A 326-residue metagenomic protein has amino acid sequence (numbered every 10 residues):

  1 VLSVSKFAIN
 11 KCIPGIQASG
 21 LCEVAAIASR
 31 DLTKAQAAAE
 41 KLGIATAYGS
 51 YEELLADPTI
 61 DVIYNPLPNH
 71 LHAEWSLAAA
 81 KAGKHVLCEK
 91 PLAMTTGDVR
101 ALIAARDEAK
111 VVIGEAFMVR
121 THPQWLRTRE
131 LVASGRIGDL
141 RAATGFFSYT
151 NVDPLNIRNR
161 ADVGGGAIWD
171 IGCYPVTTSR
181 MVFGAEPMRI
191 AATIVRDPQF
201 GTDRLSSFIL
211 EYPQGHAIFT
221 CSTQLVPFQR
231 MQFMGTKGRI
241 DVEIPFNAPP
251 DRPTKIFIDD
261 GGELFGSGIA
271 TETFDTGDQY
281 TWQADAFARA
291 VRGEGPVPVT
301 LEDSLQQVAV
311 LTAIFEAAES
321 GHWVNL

Functional and structural regions predicted by a protein language model:
V1-L42, A288: N-terminal Rossmann-like dinucleotide-binding module
F7, V119-Q199, H216, G321: Predominantly a Rossmann-like dinucleotide-binding segment in NAD(P)-dependent oxidoreductases
I13, A35, H72, S76 (+6 more regions): A general structural signal for well-ordered alpha-helical segments in protein cores
C22-A26, A45, D61-I63, G165-G166: Short active-site oxyanion
L42-A105: Beta-loop-alpha module in the N-terminal Rossmann-like domain of NAD(P)-dependent dehydrogenases, especially those
V62-Y64, A286-L326: C-terminal helix-rich "cap/oligomerization" subdomain common to oxidoreductases
R100-M118, G138-A142: Rossmann-fold dehydrogenase core element
R196-D203, Y212-Q283, T300: NAD(P)-dinucleotide binding in Rossmann-like oxidoreductases
